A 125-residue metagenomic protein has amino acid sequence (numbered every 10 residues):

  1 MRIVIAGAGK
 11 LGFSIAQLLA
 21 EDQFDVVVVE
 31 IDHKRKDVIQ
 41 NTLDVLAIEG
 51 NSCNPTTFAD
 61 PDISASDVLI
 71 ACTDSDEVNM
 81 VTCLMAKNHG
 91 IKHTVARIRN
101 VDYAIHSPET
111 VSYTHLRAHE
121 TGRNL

Functional and structural regions predicted by a protein language model:
A8-G9: Glycine-rich Rossmann-fold phosphate-binding loop(s) that bind the pyrophosphate of adenine dinucleotide cofactors
G12: N-terminal Rossmann-fold NAD(P) dinucleotide-binding loop
L19: Aromatic pocket-lining residues of Rossmann-like dinucleotide-binding sites
E30-I31: Conserved acidic E/D residue at the C-terminus of a beta-strand in Rossmann-like folds
K36: Short alpha-helix immediately C-terminal to the canonical SAM-binding loop
S52-P55: Conserved SAM/SAH-binding loop
H115-A118, G122-L125: Single conserved hydrophobic/aromatic residue that forms the stacking wall/gate of nucleotide- or nucleobase-binding
